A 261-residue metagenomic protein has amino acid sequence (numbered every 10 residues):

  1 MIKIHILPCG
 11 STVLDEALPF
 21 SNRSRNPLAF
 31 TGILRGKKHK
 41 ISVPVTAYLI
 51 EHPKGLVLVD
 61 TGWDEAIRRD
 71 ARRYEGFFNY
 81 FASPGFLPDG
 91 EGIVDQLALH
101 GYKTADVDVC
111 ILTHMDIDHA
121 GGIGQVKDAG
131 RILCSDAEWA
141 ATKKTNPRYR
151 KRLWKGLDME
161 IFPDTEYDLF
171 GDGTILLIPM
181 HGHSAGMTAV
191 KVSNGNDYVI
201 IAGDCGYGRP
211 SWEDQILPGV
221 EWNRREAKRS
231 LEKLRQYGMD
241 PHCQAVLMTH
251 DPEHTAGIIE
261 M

Functional and structural regions predicted by a protein language model:
M1-V94, V109, D197-G203, M239: Metallo-beta-lactamase
I2, L133-C134, K143-Y149, L153-W154 (+2 more regions): C-terminal/domain-terminus segments
V13, E65-I67, A140, Y207-R209 (+1 more regions): Feature marks short, surface-exposed loop/turn motifs that line or immediately flank catalytic pockets and channel
V59, T113, C134-S135, I201-D204 (+1 more regions): Active-site flanking residues adjacent to catalytic metal/cofactor-binding acidic residues
S83-D106, R131-P179, R224-C243: Metallo-beta-lactamase
V107-D118: Metallo-beta-lactamase
Q125-D128: Short, conserved loop/helix-junction motifs that constitute active-site signature segments in enzyme catalytic cores
T165-F170, T174-H181, A185-T255: Metallo-beta-lactamase
